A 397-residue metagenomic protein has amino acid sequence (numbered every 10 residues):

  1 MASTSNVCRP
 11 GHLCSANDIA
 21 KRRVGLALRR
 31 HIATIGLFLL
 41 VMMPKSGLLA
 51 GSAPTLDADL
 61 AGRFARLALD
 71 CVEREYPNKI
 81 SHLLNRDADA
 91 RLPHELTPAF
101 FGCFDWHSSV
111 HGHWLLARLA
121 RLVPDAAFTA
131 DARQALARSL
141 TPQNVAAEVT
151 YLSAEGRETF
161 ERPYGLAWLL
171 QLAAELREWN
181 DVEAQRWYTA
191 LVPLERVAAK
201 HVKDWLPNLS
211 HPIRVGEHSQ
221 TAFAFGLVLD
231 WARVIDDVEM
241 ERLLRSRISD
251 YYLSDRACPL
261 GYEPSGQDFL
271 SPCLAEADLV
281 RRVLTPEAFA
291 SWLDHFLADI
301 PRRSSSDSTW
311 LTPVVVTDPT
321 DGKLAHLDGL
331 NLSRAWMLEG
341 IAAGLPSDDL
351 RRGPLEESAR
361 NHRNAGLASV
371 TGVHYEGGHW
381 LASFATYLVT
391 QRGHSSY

Functional and structural regions predicted by a protein language model:
A33-K45: Bacterial N-terminal signal peptides
S52-L67, C71, W179, V283-S304 (+1 more regions): Terminal, non-catalytic domain-edge segments
A53-D57, P93-V110, T150-L166, N208-T221 (+3 more regions): Solvent-exposed loop and edge beta-strand segments that line ligand/cofactor-binding and catalytic clefts
A53-F101: Low-complexity, Ser/Thr/Pro/Gly-enriched N-terminal "stalk/linker" regions
F64-Y76, D131-T150, A190-S210, E239-L260 (+2 more regions): Long, well-ordered core segments of solenoidal/helical folds
P98, V110, L119-A232: Extended ligand-binding groove/face enriched in aromatic
S108-L119, E161-R177, S219-R233, D268-R282 (+2 more regions): Well-ordered alpha-helical segments within folded domains of soluble proteins
